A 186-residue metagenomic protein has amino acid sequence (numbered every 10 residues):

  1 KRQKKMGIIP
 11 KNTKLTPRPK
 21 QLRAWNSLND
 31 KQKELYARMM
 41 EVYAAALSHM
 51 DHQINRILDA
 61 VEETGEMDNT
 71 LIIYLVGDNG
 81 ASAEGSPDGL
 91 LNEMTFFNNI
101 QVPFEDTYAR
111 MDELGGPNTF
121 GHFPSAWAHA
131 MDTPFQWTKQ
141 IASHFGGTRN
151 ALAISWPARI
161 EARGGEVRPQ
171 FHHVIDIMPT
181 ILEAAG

Functional and structural regions predicted by a protein language model:
K1-L28: Long, well-ordered, tryptophan-enriched scaffold segments
R2, Q32-T70, A81-A83, P87-A128: A long, amphipathic alpha-helix that forms part of the scaffold/cap immediately adjacent to metal-dependent active
R2-I9, A60-T64, T180-A184: Structured segments of extracytoplasmic/periplasmic soluble domains in secreted or envelope-associated proteins
T13-K14, D30-K33, Q140, T148-R149: Short capping/connector residues at structural and topological boundaries
L22-M39, S155-R163: Short glycine/proline-rich turn/loop motifs
D59, M94-G186: Substrate-binding rim/cap in mid-to-C-terminal beta-strand-loop elements of soluble/periplasmic
